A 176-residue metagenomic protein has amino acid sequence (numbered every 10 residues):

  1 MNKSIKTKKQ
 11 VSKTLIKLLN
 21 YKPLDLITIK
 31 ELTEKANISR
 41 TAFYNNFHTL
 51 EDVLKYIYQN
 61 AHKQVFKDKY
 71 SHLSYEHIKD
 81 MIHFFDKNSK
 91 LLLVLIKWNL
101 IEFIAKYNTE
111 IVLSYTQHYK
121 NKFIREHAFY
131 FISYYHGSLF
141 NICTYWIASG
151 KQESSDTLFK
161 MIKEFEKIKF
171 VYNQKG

Functional and structural regions predicted by a protein language model:
M1-K22, L26: Basic, helix-initiating cap at the start of DNA-binding domains
M1-S4, Y172-G176: N-terminal intrinsically disordered/low-complexity leader segments
N20, I27, I57-M81, L92-L93: Amphipathic alpha-helical linker/stalk segments
L26, T49-L54: Short amphipathic alpha-helical segment with a characteristic S/N-K-E followed by hydrophobic residues
T33: The alpha-helix within a helix-turn-helix
N37-N46: Short hydrophobic/aromatic patch on the recognition helix
D80, N99-G137, N141, V171: Amphipathic alpha-helical packing segments from all-alpha helical-bundle domains
E126-K169: Hydrophobic alpha-helical segments that form the core of small-molecule binding pockets and/or dimer interfaces
